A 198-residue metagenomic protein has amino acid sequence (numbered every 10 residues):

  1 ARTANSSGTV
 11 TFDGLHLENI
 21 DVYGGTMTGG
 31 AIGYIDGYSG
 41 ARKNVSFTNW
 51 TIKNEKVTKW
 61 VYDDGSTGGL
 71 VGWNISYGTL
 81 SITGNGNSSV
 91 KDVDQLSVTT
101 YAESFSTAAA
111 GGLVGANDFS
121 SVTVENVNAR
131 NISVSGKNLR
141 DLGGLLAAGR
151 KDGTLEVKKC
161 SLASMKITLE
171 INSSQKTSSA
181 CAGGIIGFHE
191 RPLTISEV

Functional and structural regions predicted by a protein language model:
A1-V198: Surface-exposed loop/turn motifs in large extracellular/passenger domains
